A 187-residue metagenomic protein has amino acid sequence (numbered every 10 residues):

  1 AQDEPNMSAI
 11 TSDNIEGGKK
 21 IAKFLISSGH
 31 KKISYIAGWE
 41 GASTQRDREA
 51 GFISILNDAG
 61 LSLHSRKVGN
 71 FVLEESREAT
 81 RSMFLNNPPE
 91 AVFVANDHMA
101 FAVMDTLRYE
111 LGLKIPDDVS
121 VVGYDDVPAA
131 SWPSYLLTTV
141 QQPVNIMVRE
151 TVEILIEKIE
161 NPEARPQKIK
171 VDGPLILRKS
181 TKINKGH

Functional and structural regions predicted by a protein language model:
Q2-H187: Bacterial carbohydrate/catabolite-sensing allosteric modules
